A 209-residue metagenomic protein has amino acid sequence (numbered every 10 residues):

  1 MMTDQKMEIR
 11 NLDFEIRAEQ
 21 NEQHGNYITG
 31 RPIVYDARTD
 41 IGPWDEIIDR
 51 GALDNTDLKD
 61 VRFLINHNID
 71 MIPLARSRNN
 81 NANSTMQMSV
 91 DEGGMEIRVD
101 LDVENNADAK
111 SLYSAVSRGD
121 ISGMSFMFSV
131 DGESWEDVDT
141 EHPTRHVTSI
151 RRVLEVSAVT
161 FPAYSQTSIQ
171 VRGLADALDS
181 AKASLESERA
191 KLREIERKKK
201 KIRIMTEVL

Functional and structural regions predicted by a protein language model:
M1-A183: Signature of dsDNA virion morphogenesis modules
R189-L209: Enriched but not universal
